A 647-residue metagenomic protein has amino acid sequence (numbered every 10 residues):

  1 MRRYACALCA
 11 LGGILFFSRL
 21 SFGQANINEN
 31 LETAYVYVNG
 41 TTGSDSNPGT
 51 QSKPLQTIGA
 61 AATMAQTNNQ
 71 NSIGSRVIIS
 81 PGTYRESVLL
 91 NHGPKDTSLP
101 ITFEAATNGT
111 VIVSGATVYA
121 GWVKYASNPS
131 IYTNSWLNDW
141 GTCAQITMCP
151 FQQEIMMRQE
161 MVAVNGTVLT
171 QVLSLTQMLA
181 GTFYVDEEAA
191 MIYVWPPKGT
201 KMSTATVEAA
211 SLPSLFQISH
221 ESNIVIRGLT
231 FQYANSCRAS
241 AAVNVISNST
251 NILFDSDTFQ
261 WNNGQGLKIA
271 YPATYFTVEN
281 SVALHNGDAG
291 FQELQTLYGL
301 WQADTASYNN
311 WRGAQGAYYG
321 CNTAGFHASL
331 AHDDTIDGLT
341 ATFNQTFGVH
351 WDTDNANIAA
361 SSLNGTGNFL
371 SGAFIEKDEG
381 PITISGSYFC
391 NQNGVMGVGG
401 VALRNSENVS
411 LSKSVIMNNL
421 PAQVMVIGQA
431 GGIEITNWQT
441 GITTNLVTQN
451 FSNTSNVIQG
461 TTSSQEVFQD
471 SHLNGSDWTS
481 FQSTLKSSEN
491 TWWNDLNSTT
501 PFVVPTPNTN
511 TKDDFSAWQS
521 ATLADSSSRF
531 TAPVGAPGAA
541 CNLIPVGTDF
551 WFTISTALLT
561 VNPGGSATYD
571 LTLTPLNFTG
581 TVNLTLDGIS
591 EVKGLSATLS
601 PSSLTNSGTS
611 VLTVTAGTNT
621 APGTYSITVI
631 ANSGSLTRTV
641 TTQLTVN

Functional and structural regions predicted by a protein language model:
M1-R3: Positively charged n-region of N-terminal signal peptides that target proteins for export
A7-F16: Bacterial N-terminal signal peptides
G23-A25: Boundary at the C-terminal end of the N-terminal hydrophobic targeting segment
L31-V245, G266, T440, S487 (+2 more regions): Extracellular polysaccharide-degrading/modifying enzymes targeting complex plant/algal/animal polysaccharides
V111, E160, I224, I252 (+4 more regions): Short beta-strand/loop motifs in extracellular/secreted proteins, especially within beta-sandwich accessory domains
N235-I246, G264-Y275, L284-L523: Glycine- and acidic/polar-rich repeat regions and solenoidal domains
V546-N647: Long beta-sheet-rich domains in secretory-pathway and surface-associated proteins
